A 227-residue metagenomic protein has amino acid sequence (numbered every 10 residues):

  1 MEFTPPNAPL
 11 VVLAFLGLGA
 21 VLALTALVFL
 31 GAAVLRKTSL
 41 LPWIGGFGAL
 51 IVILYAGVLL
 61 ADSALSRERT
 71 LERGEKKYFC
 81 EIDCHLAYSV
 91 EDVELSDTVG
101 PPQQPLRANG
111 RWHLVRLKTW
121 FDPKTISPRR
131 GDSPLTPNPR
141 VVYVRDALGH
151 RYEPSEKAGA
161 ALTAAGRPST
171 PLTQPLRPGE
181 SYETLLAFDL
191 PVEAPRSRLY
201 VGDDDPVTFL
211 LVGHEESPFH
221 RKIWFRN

Functional and structural regions predicted by a protein language model:
M1-L18, L24-A26, G31-A64, P139-S155 (+2 more regions): Surface-exposed edge beta-strand/loop patches
S63-T70, G131-L135: Short linear motifs in intrinsically disordered
E68-A108: Low-complexity, acidic Ser/Thr/Pro/Gly-rich terminal tails and inter-domain linkers that flank the onset of structured
C84-L86, N109-L117, N138-R140, Y182-T184 (+1 more regions): Envelope-exposed proteins and targeting segments
S96-L114, S127-S133, T173-R177: Short, solvent-exposed beta-strand/turn "edge" segments of beta-rich domains on protein surfaces
L117-S127: Asparagine-centered strand-capping/turn motif at beta-strand->loop junctions
